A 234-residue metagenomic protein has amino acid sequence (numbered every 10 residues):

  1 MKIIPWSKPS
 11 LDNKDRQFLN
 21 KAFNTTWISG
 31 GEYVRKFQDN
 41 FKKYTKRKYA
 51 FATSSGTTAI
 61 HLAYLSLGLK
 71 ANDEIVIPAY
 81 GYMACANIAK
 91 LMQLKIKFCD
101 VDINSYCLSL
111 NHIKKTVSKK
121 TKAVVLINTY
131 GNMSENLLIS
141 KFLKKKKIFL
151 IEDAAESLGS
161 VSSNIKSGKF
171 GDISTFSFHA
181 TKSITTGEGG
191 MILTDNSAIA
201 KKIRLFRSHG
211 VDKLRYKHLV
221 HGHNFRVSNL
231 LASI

Functional and structural regions predicted by a protein language model:
M1, I28, S157-S163, F170-I234: Active-site region of PLP-dependent enzymes
M1-I28, E32: N-terminal "arm"/small-domain region of PLP-dependent enzymes with the aminotransferase-like
W27-E74, I88-M92, F98-D100, I165: Phosphate-binding glycine-rich loop
S66, I88, N136, V161 (+1 more regions): Residue-level signal for well-ordered alpha-helical positions
A71, I77, F98, L150-E152 (+1 more regions): Hydrophobic residues in well-ordered beta-strands that form the structural core
G81-A86: Conserved coil-to-alpha-helix start sites within the AMP-binding
I88-A89, F142, L230: Hydrophobic/aromatic ligand-binding patch that stacks against planar heteroaromatic rings of cofactors or nucleotides
N104-T186, M191-L193, A198: Active-site phosphate-binding strand-loop segment of PLP-dependent enzymes
